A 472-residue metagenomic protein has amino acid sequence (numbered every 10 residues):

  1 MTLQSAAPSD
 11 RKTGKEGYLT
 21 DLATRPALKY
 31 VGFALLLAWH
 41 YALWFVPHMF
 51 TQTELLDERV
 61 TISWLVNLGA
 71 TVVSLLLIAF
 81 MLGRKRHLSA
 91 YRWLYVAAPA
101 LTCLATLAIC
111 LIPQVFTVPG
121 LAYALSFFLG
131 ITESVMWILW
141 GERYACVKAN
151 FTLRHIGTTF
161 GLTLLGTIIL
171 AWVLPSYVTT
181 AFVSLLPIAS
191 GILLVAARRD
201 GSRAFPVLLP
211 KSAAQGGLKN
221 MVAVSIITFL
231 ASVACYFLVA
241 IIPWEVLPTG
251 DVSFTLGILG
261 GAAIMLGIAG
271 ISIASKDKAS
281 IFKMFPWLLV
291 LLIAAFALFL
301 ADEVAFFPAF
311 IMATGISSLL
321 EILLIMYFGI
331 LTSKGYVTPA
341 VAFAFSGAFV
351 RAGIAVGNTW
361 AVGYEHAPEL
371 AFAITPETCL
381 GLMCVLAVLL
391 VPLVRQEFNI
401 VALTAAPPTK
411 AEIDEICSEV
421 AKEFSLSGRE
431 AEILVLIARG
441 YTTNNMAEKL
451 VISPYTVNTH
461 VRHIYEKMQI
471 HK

Functional and structural regions predicted by a protein language model:
M1-Y18, N150-F151, G166-L238, I242 (+1 more regions): Intracellular loop-helix junctions on the cytosolic face of multi-pass helical membrane proteins
A38-M49, V73-L76, L218, V222 (+6 more regions): Linker/hinge segments immediately adjacent to helix-turn-helix/homeobox DNA-binding domains
G83-P99, A274-L288, P339: Cytoplasmic membrane-interface "Motif A"-like loop-to-helix N-cap segments of 12-TM Major Facilitator Superfamily
P99-V115, L289-E303: C-terminal ends and interior cores of transmembrane alpha-helices in multi-pass membrane transporters/permeases
V118-M136, A305-E321: Hydrophobic core of transmembrane alpha-helices in multi-pass small-molecule transporters, especially MFS/SLC-type
E133-G157: Cytoplasmic helix-loop-helix junction between adjacent transmembrane helices in 12-TM secondary transporters
A149-W172, A342-W360: Glycine-rich segments within core transmembrane alpha-helices of 12-TM secondary carriers
P407-R462, E466-M468: Helix-turn-helix DNA-binding segment
